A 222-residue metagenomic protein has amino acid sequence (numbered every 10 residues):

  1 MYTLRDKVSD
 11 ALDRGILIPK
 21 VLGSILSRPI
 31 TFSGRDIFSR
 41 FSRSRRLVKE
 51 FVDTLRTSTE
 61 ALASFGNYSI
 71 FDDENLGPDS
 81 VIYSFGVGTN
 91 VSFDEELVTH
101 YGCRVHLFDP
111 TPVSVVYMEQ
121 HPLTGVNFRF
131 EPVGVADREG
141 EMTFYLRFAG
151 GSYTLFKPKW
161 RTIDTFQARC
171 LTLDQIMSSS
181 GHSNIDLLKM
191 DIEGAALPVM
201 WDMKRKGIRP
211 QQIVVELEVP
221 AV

Functional and structural regions predicted by a protein language model:
M1-V222: Phosphate/nucleotide-binding beta-alpha loop and adjacent structural elements of enzyme active sites
